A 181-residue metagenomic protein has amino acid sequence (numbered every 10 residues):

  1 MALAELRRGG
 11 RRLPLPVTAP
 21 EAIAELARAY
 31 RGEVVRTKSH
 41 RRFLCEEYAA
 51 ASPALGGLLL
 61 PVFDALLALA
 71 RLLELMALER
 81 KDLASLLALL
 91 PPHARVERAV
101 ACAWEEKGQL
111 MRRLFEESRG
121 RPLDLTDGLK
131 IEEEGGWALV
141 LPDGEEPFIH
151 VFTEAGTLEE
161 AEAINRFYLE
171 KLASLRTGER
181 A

Functional and structural regions predicted by a protein language model:
M1-R7: Cysteine protease catalytic core and zymogen-processing segment of caspase-like enzymes
R7-A181: Phosphate-binding and adjacent anionic-ligand microenvironments
